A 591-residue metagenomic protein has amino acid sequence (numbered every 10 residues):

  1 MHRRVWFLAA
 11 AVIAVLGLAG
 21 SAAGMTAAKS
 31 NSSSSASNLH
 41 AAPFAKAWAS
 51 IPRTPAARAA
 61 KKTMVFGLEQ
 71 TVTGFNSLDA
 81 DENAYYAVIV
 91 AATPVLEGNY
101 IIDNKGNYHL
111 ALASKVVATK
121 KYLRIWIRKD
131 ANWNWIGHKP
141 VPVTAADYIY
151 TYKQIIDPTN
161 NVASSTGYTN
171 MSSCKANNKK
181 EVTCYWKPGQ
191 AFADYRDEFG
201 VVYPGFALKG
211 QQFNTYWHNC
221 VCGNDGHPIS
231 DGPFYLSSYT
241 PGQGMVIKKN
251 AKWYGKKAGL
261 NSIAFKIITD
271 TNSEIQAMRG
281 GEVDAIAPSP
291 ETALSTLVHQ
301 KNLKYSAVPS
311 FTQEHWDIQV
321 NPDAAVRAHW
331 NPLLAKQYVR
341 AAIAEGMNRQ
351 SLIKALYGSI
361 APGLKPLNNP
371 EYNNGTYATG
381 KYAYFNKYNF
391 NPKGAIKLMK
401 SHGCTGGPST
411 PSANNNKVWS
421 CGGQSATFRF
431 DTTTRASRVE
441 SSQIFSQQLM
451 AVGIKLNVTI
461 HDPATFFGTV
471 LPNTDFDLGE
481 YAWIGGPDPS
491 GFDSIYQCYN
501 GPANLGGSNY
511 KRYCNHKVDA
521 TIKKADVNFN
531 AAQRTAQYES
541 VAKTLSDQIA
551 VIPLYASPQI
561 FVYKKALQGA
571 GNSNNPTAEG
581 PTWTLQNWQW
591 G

Functional and structural regions predicted by a protein language model:
A57, V117, A163-T215, A355 (+1 more regions): Surface-exposed binding/hinge segments that line and control ligand-binding clefts or catalytic entry sites
V65-K120, R128, K153, H227-S230: N-terminal lobe/hinge region of extracytoplasmic solute-binding protein
F66, D284-P290, Q300-Y305, F430-D431 (+3 more regions): Periplasmic binding protein-like
K105, F199-A258, S262-A264, P392-S401 (+1 more regions): Gly/Pro-rich hinge or "lid" segments in bacterial periplasmic/extracellular proteins
K115-N161, T183, E274-A277, P332-A335 (+1 more regions): Aromatic- and charge-enriched surface segment that lines or borders ligand/interaction sites
W126-W133, D225, N250-T296, S446 (+2 more regions): Ligand-site clamp/hinge motif
F234, G363-A413, T433-E440, F529: Structural transition elements
F561-G591: Long beta-strand-rich cores associated with HINT superfamily self-processing modules
